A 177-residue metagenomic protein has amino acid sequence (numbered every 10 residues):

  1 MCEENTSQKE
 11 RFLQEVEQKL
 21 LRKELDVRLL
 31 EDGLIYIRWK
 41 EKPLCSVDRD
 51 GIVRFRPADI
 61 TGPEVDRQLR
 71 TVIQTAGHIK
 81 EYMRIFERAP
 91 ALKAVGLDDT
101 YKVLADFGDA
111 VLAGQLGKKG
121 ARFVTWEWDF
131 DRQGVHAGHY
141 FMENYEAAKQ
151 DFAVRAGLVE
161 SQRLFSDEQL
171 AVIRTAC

Functional and structural regions predicted by a protein language model:
C2-R22: Short Lys/Arg-enriched alpha/beta "domain-start" segment
E3, Q133-E146, Q162: A short, exposed loop/beta-hairpin motif centered on an aromatic-Gly-Thr core
R28-L29, K80-R122, S161-L164: Short N-terminal "domain-start" leader segments that mark the transition from disordered tails or signal peptides into
P43-D48, F55: A structural microfeature
D48-R49, V111-G138, I173-T175: Short aromatic-glycine-(Arg/Gly/Cys) micro-motifs in beta-strand/loop hairpins
R54-F86, G120-W128, Y140-Y145: Extended, non-transmembrane interaction/recognition domains
F141-G157: A short, charged, amphipathic alpha-helix used as a generic interaction element across diverse proteins
S161-C177: Charged/polar low-complexity intrinsically disordered segments, enriched in acidic residues
